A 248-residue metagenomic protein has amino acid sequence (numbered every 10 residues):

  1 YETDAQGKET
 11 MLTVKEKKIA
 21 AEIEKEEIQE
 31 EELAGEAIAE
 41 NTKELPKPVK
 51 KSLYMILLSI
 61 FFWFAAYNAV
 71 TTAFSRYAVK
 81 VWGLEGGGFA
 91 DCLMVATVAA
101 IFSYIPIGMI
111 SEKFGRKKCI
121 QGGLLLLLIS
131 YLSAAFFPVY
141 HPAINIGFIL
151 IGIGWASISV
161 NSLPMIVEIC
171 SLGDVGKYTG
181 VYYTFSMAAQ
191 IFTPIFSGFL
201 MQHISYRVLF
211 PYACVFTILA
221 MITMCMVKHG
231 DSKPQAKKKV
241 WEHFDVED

Functional and structural regions predicted by a protein language model:
Y1-L57, K239-D248: Juxtamembrane intracellular "pre-TM" segments in multi-pass secondary transporters
T72-G88: Short amphipathic helix-loop junctions that connect adjacent transmembrane helices in Major Facilitator Superfamily/SLC
G86-G87, C170-Y182: Loop-to-transmembrane helix entry/capping segments in MFS-fold secondary transporters and related SLC/MFSD carriers
S103-R116, M201: Helix-to-loop junctions at the C-terminal end of transmembrane segments in multipass secondary transporters
L125-V139: C-terminal ends and interior cores of transmembrane alpha-helices in multi-pass membrane transporters/permeases
A143-S157: Hydrophobic core of transmembrane alpha-helices in multi-pass small-molecule transporters, especially MFS/SLC-type
S157-S171: Intracellular juxtamembrane helix-capping segments at the cytosolic ends of symmetry-related transmembrane helices
F199-T217: A membrane-interface helix-boundary motif in multi-pass transporters
